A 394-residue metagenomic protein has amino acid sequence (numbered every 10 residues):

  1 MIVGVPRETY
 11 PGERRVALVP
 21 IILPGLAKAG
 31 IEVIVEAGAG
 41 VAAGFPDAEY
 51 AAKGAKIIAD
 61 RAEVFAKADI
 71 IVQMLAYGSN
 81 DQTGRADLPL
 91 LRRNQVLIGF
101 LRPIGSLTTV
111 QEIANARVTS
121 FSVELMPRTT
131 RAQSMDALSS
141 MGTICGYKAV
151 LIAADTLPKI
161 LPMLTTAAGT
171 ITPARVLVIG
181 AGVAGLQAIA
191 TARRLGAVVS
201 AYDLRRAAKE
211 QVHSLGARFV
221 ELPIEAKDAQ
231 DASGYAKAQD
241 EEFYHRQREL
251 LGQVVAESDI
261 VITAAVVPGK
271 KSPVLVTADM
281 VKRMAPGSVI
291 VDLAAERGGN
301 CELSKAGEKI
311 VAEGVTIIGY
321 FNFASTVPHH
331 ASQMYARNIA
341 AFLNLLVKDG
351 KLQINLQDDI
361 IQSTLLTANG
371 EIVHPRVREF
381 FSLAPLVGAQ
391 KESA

Functional and structural regions predicted by a protein language model:
I2, E8, Y77-R175: Glycine/serine-rich phosphate-binding loop and adjoining beta1-alpha1 elements at the start of nucleotide-handling
I2-E112: An N-terminal-biased, well-structured beta-alpha scaffold segment characteristic of Rossmann-like dinucleotide-binding
P6-F45, P162-A256: Glycine-rich phosphate/diphosphate-binding loop of Rossmann-like nucleotide-binding domains
G54-D69, A76-Y77, A229-V261, A265-A278 (+1 more regions): A structured beta-alpha segment of the ubiquitous adenosine-cofactor-binding alpha/beta core
N80-D81, V183-T191, K209-E210, A264 (+2 more regions): Short glycine/serine/threonine-rich phosphate/pyrophosphate-binding segments that cradle anionic phosphate groups
L101-T130, K270-A324: Rossmann-fold NAD(P)-binding glycine/threonine-rich loop
E124-A167, A295, C301-A394: Adenosine-phosphate binding glycine-rich loop
